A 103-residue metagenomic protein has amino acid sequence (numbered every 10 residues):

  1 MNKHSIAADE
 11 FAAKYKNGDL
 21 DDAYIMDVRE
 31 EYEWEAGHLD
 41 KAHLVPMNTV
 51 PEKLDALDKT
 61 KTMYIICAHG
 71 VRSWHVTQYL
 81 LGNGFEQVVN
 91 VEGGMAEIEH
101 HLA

Functional and structural regions predicted by a protein language model:
M1-Y24, E30-T62, V71-A103: Rhodanese-like catalytic fold shared by cysteine-dependent sulfurtransferases and DSP/PTP-type phosphatases
I65-I66: Short, surface-exposed ligand- or partner-binding patches at beta-edge/loop junctions that are enriched in aromatics
